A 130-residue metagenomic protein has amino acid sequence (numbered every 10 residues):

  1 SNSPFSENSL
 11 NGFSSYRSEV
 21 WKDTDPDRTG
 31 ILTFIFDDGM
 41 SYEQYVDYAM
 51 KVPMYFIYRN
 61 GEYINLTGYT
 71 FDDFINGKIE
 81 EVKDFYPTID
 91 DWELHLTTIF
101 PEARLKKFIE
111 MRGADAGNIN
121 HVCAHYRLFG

Functional and structural regions predicted by a protein language model:
S1-G130: C-terminal accessory/tail domains of diverse enzymes
